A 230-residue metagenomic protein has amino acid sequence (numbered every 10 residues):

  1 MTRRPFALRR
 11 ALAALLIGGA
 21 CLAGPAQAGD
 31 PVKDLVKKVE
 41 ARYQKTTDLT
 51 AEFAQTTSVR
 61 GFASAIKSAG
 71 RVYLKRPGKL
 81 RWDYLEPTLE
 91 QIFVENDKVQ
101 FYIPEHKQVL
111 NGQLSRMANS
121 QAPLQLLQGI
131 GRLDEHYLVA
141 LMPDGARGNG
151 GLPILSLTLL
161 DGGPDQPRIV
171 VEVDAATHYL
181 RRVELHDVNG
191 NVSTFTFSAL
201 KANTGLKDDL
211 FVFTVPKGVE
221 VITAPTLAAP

Functional and structural regions predicted by a protein language model:
M1-A7: N-terminal secretory signal peptides that target proteins for export/translocation
A11-A23: Bacterial N-terminal signal peptides
P25-A65, V215-P230: N-terminal leader/targeting segments and the immediate start of mature chains
K33-V36, E40, N96, L124 (+1 more regions): Extracytoplasmic/secreted envelope proteins and their assembly/folding machinery, especially bacterial periplasmic
D34, L110, R132-P225: Gly/Pro-enriched, hydrophobic low-complexity segments that function as extracytoplasmic propeptides/linkers
V36, T56, I66-K67, R76-E86 (+1 more regions): N-terminal post-signal-peptidase region of extra-cytosolic proteins
R71-A122, S193-T194: An acidic-aromatic
